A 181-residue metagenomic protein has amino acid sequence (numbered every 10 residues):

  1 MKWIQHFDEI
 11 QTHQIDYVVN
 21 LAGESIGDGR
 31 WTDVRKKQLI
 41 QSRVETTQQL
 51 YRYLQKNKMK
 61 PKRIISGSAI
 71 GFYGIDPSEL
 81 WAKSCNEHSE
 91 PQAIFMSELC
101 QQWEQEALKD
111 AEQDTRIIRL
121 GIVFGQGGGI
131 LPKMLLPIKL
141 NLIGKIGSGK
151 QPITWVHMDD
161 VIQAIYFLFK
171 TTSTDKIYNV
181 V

Functional and structural regions predicted by a protein language model:
M1-Q49: NAD(P)H-binding glycine-rich loop region in Rossmannoid oxidoreductase-like domains and their noncatalytic homologs
Q41, P77-I117: Catalytic helix-loop patch of NAD(P)-dependent Rossmann-fold dehydrogenases
S42, E98, G125, I153-V156: Residue-level signal for the nucleotide or nucleotide-sugar donor/cofactor binding architecture
Q48-I94: Conserved Rossmann-fold NAD(P)-dependent oxidoreductase catalytic core, especially the SDR/UDP-sugar
F72, V123-G125, V161: Conserved sequence/active-site signature of Rossmann-fold short-chain dehydrogenase/reductase
L108, Q113-I117, G121-I153: NAD(P)-dependent short-chain dehydrogenase/reductase
P132-I143, K150-V180: Alpha-helical substrate-binding/gating segment
